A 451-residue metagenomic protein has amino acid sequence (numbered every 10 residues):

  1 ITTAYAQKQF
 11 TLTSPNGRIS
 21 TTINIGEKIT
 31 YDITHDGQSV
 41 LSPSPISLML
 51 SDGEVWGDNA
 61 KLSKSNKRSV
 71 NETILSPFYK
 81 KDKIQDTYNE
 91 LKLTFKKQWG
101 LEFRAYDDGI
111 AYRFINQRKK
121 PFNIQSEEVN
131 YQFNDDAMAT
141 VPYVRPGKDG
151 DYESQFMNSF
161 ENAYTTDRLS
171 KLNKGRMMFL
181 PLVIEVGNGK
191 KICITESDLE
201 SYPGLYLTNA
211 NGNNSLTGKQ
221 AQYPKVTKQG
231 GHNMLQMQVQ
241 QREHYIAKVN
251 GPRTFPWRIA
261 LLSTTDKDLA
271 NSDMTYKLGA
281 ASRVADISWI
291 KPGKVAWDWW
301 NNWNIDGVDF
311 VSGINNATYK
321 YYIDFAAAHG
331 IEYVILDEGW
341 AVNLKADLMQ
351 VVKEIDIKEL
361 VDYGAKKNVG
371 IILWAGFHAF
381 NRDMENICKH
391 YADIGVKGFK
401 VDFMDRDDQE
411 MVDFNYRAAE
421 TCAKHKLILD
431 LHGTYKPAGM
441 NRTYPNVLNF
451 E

Functional and structural regions predicted by a protein language model:
I1-Q9: Bacterial Sec-dependent N-terminal signal peptides
Q9-K277: N-terminal accessory beta-strand-rich subdomains and adjacent acidic, glycine-rich linkers that precede catalytic cores
K97, D107, D135, S263 (+5 more regions): Short, flexible loop/turn elements at secondary-structure junctions
E128, P181-V183, I323, V361 (+1 more regions): Short amphipathic alpha-helical segments and helix-helix/interface helices
V239, K320, I335-V342: Intrinsically disordered, low-complexity acidic regions
I246, N250-F325, H329: An acidic-aromatic substrate-binding cleft motif
H329-G330, G395: Short loop/turn motifs at secondary-structure junctions
E338-E451: Aromatic- and carboxylate-enriched substrate-binding clefts and catalytic-loop regions of carbohydrate-active enzymes
